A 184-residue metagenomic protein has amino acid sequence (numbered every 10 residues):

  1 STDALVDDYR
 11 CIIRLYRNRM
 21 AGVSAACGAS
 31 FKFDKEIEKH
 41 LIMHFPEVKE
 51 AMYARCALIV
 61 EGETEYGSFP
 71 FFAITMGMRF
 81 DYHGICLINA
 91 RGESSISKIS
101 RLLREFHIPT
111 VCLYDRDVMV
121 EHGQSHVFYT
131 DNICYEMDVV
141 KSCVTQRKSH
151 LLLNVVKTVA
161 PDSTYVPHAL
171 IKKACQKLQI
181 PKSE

Functional and structural regions predicted by a protein language model:
D3-E184: Acidic, divalent-metal-binding catalytic cores of TOPRIM and closely related two-metal-ion phosphodiester/pyrophosphate
